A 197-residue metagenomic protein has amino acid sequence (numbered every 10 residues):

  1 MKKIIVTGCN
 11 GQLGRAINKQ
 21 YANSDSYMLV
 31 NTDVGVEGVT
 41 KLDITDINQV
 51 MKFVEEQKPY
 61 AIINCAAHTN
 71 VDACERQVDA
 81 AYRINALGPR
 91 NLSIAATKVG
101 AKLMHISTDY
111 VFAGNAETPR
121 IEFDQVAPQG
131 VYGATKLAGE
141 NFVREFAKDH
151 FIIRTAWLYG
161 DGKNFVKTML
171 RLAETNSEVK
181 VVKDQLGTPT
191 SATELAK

Functional and structural regions predicted by a protein language model:
K2-S24: N-terminal Rossmann NAD(P)H-binding glycine-rich loop of SDR-like oxidoreductase domains
T7, T32, I62-A66, L103-T108 (+2 more regions): SDR active-site strand-loop-helix element
V34-N48: Rossmann-fold cofactor-recognition segment
I44-I84: NAD(P)H-binding glycine-rich loop region in Rossmannoid oxidoreductase-like domains and their noncatalytic homologs
D72-D79, G114-T118, K163: Conserved catalytic-core motifs of eukaryotic protein kinase domains, centered on the activation segment
R76-M104: NAD(P)-cofactor binding segment of oxidoreductase domains
R83, L87-N91, V111-I153, W157-L158: Catalytic helix-loop patch of NAD(P)-dependent Rossmann-fold dehydrogenases
N141-P189, T193-E194: NAD(P)-dependent short-chain dehydrogenase/reductase
